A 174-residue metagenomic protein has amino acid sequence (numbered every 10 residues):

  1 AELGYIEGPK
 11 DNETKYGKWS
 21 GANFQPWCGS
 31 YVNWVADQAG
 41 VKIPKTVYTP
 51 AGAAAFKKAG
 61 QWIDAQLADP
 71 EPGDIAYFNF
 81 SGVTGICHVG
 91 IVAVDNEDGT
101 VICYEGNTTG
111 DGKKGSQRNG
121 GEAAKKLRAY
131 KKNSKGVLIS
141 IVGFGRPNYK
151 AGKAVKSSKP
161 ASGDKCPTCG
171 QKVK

Functional and structural regions predicted by a protein language model:
A1-V41, K153-K159: N-terminal capping segments
G4-E7, V41-K42, F78-N79, T108-T109 (+1 more regions): Short regulatory "switch" loops immediately downstream of catalytic or recognition motifs within protein catalytic
E13, K45-Y48, P167: Intrinsically disordered/low-complexity terminal segments and short unstructured peptides
W19-A22, S30, W34, P44-T46 (+3 more regions): Surface-exposed loop/turn and secondary-structure junction residues enriched for glycine/proline
S20-P26, D69-E71, L138: Glycine-rich, flexible loop segments associated with nucleotide phosphate handling
K42-K114: ...with weaker cross-activation on analogous glycine-rich loops/strands in unrelated enzymes
G82, I86-K174: Aromatic- and glycine-rich peptidoglycan recognition patches
